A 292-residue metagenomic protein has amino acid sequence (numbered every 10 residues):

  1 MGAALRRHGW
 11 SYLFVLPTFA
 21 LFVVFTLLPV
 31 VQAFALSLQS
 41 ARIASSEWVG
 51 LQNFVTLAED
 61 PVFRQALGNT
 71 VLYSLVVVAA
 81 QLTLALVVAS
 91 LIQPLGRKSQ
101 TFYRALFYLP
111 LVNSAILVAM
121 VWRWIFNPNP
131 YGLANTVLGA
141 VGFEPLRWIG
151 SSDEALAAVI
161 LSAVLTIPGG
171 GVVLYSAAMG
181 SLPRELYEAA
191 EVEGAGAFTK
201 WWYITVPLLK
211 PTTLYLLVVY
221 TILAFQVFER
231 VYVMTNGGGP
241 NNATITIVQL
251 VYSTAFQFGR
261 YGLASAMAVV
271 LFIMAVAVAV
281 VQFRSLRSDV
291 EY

Functional and structural regions predicted by a protein language model:
M1-R6: Short, Lys/Arg-rich, polar N-terminal cytosolic tail immediately upstream of the first transmembrane signal-anchor
R7-Y292: A structural signal for multi-pass alpha-helical bundles of membrane permease subunits that mediate small-molecule
